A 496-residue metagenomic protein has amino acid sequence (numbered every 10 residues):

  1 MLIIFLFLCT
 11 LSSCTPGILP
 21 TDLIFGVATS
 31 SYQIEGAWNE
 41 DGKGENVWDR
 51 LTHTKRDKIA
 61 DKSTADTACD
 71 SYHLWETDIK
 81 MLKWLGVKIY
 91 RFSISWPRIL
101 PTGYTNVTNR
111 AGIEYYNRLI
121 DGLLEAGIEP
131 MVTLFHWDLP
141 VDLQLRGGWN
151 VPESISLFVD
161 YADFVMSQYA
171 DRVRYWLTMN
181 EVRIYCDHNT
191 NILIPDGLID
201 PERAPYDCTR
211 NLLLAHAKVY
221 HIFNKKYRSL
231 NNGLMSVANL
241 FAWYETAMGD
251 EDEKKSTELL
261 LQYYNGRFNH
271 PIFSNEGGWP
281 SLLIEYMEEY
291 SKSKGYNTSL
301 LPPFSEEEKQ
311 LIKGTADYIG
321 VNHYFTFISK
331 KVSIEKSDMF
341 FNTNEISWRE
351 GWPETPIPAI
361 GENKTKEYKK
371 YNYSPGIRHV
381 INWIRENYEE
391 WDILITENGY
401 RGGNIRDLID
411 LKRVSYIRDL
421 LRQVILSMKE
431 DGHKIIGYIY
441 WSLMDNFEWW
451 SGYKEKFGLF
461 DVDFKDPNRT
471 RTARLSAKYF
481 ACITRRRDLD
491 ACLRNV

Functional and structural regions predicted by a protein language model:
M1-T15: Cleavable N-terminal signal peptides of Sec/SRP-targeted secreted and luminal proteins
I3, T64, S71, T105 (+2 more regions): Generic anion/oxyanion-binding catalytic loop in active/binding sites
T15-I59, K83, T102-Y104, R110-V496: Active-site region of glycoside hydrolase catalytic domains
A60-L74, W149-P152: Active-site mouth loops of central-metabolism enzymes
T67-K83, P101-T102, G112: Internal amphipathic alpha-helical repeat/solenoid segments
I94-R98: Active-site gating/metal-coordination segments in enzymes
